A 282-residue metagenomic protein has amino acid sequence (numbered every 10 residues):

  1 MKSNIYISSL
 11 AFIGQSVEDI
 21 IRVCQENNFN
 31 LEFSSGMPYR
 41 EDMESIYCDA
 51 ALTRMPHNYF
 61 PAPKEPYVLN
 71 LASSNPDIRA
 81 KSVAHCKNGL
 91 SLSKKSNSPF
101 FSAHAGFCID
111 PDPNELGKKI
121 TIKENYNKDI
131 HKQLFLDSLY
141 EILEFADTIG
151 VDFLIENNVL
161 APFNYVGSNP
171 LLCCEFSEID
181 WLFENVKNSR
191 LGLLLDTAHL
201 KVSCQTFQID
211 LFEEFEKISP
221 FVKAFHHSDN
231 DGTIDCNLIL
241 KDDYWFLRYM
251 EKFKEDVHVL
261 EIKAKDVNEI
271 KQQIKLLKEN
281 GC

Functional and structural regions predicted by a protein language model:
M1-K95: N-terminal pre-domain/capping segments
M1-N4, E18-I20, G89-L92, N97-P99 (+4 more regions): Histidine-acidic metal/acid-base catalytic patches
Y6-Q15, I21, N28-E32, I46-D49 (+9 more regions): Extended recognition/assembly regions associated with phosphoester-bond processing machinery
A11-I13, S35-Y39, F60-A62, A105-I109 (+4 more regions): Active-site-proximal loop/turn and secondary-structure-junction residues that shape catalytic pockets, frequently
N28, T53, D152, G192-L195 (+1 more regions): Hydrophobic "anchor" residues on beta-strands that sit immediately upstream of conserved functional sites
T53-P61, A103, S219-D229: Non-cysteine beta-strand/loop elements that form the S-adenosyl-L-methionine
E65-A72, P162-V166, T233-C236: A short acidic, helix-capping loop that chelates divalent metal ions and anchors anionic groups
N75-G192, V202: Active-site acidic/histidine proton-transfer and metal-coordination neighborhood in alpha/beta enzyme cores
